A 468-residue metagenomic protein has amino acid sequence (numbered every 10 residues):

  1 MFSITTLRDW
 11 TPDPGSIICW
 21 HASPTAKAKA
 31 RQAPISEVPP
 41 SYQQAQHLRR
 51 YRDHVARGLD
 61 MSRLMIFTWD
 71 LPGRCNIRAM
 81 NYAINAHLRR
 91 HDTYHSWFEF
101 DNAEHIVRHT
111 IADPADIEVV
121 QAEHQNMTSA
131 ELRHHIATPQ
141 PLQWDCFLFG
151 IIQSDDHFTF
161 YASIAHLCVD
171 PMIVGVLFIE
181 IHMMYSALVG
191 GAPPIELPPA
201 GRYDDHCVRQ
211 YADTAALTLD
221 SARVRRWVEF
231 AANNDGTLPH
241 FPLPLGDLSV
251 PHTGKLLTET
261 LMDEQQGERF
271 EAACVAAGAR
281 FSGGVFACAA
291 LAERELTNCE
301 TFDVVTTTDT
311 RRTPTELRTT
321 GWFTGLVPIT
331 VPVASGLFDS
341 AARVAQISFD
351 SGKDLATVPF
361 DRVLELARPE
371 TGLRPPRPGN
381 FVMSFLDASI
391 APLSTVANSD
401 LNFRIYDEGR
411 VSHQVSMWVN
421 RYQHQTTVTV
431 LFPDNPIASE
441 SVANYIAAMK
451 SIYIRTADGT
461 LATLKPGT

Functional and structural regions predicted by a protein language model:
M1-A56, N81-V120, Q125, P199-K255: Short amphipathic alpha-helices and their capping loops
M1-Q46, R50, H54-L59, R63 (+4 more regions): Acyl-thioester-dependent acyl-group transfer interface
F2-T11, A122-S129, H135, P139-Y203 (+1 more regions): Active-site-proximal acidic secondary-structure segment that organizes catalysis
A33-P40, Q46, S62-I66, Y94-E99 (+9 more regions): Flexible, Gly/Pro-enriched loop and linker segments at secondary-structure and domain junctions
I77-L88, R133, V174, F178 (+10 more regions): Short amphipathic alpha-helical segments
H87-E99, A273-R318, L461: Hydrophobic "lid/gating" helix adjacent to the active-site nucleophile that controls access to an acyl-thioester pocket
